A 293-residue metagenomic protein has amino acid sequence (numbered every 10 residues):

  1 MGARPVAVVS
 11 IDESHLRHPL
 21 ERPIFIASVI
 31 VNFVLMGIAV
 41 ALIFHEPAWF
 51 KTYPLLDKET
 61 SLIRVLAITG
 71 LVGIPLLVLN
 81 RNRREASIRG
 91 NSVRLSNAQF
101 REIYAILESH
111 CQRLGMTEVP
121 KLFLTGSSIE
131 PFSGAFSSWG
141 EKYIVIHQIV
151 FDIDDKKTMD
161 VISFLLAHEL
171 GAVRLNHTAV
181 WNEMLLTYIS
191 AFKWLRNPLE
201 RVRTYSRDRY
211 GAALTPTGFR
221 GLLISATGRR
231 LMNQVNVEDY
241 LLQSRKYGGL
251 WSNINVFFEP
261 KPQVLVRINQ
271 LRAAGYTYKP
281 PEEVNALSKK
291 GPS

Functional and structural regions predicted by a protein language model:
M1-S128, S288-S293: Hydrophobic or amphipathic, alpha-helical segments that drive membrane association/targeting
A98-A105, S109-V119, F192-Y247, A273-K279 (+1 more regions): Short helix/loop segments within enzyme catalytic domains that coordinate or immediately flank catalytic cofactors
L107, I146, S163-H177, R207-D208: Active-site recognition of the HExxH zinc-binding catalytic motif
T125-Y143: Catalytic zinc-binding patch centered on the HExxH motif and its immediate surroundings that defines zinc-dependent
S137-V145, W181-Y188: A short mid-domain helix/strand-loop element embedded in enzyme catalytic domains that forms or borders the active-site
I149-F164, P198-R201: Short pre-active-site segment immediately N-terminal to the catalytic Zn-binding motif
A167-L186, P216-F219: Catalytic Zn2+-binding segment of zinc metalloproteases
A179-P198, E238-P262: Alpha-helical membrane-targeting segments
